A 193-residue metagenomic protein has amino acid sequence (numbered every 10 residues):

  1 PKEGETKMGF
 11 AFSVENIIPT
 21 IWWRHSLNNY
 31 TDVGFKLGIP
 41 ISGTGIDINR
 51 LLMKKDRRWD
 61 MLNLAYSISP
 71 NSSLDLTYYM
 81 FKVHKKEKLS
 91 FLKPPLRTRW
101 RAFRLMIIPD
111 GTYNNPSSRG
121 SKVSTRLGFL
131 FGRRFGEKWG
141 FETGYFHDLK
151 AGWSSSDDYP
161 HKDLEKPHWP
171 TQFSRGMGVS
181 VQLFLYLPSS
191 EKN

Functional and structural regions predicted by a protein language model:
P1-M8, S189-N193: Sec-dependent signal peptide cleavage junction
G4-I21, H25-I41, I46-P70, L76 (+3 more regions): Transmembrane beta-strand segments that form the barrel wall of outer-membrane beta-barrel proteins
N71-N193: Outer-membrane beta-barrel transmembrane domain signature
